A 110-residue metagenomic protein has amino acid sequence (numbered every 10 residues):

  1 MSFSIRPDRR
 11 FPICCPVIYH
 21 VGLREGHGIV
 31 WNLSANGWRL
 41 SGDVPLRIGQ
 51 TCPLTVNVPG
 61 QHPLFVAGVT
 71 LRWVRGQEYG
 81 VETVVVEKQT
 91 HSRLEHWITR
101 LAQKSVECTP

Functional and structural regions predicted by a protein language model:
M1-P110: Structured alpha-helical
